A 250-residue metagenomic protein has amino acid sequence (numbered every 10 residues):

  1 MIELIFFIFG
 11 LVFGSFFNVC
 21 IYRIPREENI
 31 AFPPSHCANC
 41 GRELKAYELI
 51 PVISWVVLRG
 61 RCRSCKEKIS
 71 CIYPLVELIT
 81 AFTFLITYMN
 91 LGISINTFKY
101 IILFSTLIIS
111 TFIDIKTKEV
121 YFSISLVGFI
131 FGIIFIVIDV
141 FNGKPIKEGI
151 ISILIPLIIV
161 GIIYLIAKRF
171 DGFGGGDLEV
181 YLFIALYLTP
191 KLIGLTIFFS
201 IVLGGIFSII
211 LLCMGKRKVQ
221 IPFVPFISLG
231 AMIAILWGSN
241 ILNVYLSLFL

Functional and structural regions predicted by a protein language model:
M1-V12, F84, Y88-M89, F135-K147 (+1 more regions): Hydrophobic alpha-helical transmembrane segments
F6, G10, T80, F84 (+6 more regions): Alpha-helical transmembrane segments in multi-pass membrane proteins
F6, T97-F98, I102-I209, V244-L250: Functional transmembrane core segments of multi-pass inner-membrane proteins
S15, V19, L85, L157-G161 (+4 more regions): Transmembrane alpha-helical segments of multi-pass membrane transport proteins and ion-pumping complexes
S15-I72: Membrane-proximal soluble regions of multi-pass membrane proteins
E77-F82, S125-G132, L178-V180, F223-S228: Core segments of transmembrane alpha-helices that mediate helix-helix packing or line hydrophobic substrate/ligand
Y88-K99: Transmembrane helix-loop-helix
G176, I209-I233: Interfacial loop-to-transmembrane junctions
